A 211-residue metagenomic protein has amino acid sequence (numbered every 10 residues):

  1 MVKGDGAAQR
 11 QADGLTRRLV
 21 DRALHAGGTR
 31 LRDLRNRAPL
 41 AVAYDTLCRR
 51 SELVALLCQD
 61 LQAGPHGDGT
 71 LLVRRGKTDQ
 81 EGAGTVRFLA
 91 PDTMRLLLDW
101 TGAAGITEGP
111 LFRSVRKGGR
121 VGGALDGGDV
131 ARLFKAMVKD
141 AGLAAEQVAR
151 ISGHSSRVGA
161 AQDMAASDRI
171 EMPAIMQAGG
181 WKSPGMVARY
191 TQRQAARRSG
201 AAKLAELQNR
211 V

Functional and structural regions predicted by a protein language model:
M1-S156, A165-P173, Q177-V211: Conserved catalytic core of the tyrosine transesterase superfamily
